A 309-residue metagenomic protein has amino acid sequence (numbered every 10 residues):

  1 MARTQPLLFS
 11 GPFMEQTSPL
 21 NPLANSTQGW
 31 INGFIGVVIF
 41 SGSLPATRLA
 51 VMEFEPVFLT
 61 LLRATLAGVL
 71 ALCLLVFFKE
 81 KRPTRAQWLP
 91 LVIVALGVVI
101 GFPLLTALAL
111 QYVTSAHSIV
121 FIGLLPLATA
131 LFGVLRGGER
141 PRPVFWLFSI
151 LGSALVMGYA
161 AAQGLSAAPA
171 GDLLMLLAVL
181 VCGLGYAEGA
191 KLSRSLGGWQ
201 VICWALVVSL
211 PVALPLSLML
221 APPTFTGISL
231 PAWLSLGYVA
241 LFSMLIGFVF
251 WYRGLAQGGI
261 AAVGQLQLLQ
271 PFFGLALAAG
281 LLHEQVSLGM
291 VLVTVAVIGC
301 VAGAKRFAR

Functional and structural regions predicted by a protein language model:
A2-L61, L104, L108, G164-K191 (+1 more regions): Glycine-/small-residue-enriched transmembrane alpha-helix faces in small-molecule transporters and effluxers
E15-P22, L62-A64, A232-L234, L268-R309: C-terminal-most transmembrane helix of multi-pass membrane proteins
V38-G68, T114, L184-S209, P222 (+2 more regions): Juxtamembrane helix-loop-helix junctions in multi-pass membrane proteins
V38-I39, S43-L44, L72-I122, G158 (+1 more regions): Specific transmembrane alpha-helical segments of multi-pass solute transporters/efflux pumps, especially DMT/EamA
G42, A46-L49, E53, A67-T84 (+5 more regions): Membrane-interface helix-cap regions at the ends of transmembrane helices in multi-pass membrane proteins
L61-L62, P103, H117-L124, E188-P211 (+1 more regions): Helix-helix packing/entry segments at the starts of transmembrane helices
A71, T129-L131, L135, S149 (+3 more regions): Transmembrane alpha-helical segments that form core, pore/gating elements of small-molecule transporters/exporters
A71, V92, F132, P141-A161 (+4 more regions): Hydrophobic transmembrane alpha-helices of multi-pass small-molecule transport proteins
